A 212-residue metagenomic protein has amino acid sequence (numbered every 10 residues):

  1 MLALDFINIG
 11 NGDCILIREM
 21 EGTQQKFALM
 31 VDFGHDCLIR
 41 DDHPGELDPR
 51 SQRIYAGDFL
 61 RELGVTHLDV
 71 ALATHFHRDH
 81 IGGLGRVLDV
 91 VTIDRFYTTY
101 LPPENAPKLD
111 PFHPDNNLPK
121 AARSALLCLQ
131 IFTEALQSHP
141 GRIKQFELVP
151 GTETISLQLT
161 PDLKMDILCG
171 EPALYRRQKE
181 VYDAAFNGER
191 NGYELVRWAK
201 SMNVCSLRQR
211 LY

Functional and structural regions predicted by a protein language model:
M1-E62, T66, C205-Y212: Conserved beta-strand hairpin/beta-sheet module of binuclear metal-dependent hydrolase folds, prominently
M1-L2, I81-Y212: Flexible, acidic/histidine-containing loops and adjacent segments that form or flank the divalent-metal
D5, L72, Y97: Conserved Rossmann-like nucleotide-binding pocket used by diverse enzymes that bind dinucleotide cofactors
D13, L38, D79-H80, N105-A106: Flexible loop/turn segments at secondary-structure boundaries
D32-D36, F76, Y100-L101, G170-P172: Active-site metal-binding loops of divalent metal-dependent hydrolases
H67-L68, I93: Local beta-strand N-terminus motif with an aromatic residue
L68-D79: Metallo-beta-lactamase
